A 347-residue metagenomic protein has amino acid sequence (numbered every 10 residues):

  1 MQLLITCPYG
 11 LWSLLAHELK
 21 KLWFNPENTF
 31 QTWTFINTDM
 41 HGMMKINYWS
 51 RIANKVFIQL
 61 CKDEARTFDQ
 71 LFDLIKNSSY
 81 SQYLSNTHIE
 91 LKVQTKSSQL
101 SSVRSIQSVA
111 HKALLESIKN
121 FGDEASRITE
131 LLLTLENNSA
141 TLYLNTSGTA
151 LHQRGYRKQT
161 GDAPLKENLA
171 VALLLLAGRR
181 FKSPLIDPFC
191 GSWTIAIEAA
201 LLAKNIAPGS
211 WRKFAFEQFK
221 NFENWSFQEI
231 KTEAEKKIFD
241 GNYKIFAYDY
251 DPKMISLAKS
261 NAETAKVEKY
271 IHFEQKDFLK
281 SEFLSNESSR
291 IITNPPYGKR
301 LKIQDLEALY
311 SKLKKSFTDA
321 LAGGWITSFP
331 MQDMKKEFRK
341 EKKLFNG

Functional and structural regions predicted by a protein language model:
M1-T129: Non-catalytic nucleic-acid substrate-recognition regions in nucleic-acid-modifying enzymes
Q2, G10, K244, Y248 (+2 more regions): Conserved Class I SAM-dependent methyltransferase catalytic core
L19, N294, L313: Residue-level signal for inorganic ion chemistry
K96-S98, A150, P296-R300: A short, flexible beta-alpha/helix-coil linker loop
L131-S147: C-terminal edge-of-domain segments
L142-L176: SAM-dependent Rossmann-like transferase core, predominantly class I methyltransferases with a strong bias toward
L165-E282: Conserved S-adenosyl-L-methionine
L279-I291: A short acidic, Gly/Pro-enriched loop at the edge of an enzyme's catalytic core that lines a small-molecule cofactor
